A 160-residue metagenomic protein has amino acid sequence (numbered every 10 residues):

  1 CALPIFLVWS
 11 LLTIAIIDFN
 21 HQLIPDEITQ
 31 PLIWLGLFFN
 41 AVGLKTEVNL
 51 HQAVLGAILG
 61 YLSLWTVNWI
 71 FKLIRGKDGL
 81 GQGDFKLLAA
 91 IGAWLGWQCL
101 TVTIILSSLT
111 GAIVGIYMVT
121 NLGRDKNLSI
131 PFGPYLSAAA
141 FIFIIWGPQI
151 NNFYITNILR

Functional and structural regions predicted by a protein language model:
C1-L3: Short, small-residue-biased leader/transition segments that mark boundaries at the very start of proteins
F6-T110, N152-R160: Functional transmembrane core segments of multi-pass inner-membrane proteins
I24, Q30, I130-G133, G147: Hydrophobic alpha-helix-in-membranes signature
A41, W65, W69, I116-T120 (+1 more regions): Membrane-embedded alpha-helical segments of multi-pass transporters/permeases
V48, A93, Y117-M118, F143: Alpha-helix boundary/capping detector
G81-G83, Y117-I142: Interfacial loop-to-transmembrane junctions
L109-Y117: Hydrophobic transmembrane alpha-helices and their immediate junctions
A138-R160: C-terminal domain-closing interface element
